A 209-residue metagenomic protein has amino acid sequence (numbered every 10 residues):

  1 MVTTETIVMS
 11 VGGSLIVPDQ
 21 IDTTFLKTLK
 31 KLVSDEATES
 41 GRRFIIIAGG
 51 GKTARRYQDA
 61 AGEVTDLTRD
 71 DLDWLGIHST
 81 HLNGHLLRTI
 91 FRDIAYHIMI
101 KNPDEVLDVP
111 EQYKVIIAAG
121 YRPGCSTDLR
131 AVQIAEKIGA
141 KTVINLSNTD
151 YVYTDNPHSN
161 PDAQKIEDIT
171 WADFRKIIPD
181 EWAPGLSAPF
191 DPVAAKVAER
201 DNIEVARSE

Functional and structural regions predicted by a protein language model:
M1-I45: N-terminal glycine-/serine-/threonine-rich phosphate-binding loop
V8-G12, A48, I117-G120, N145-L146: Short beta-strand segments
P18, T53-Y57, P123-Q133, V152-D155 (+1 more regions): Short glycine/serine/threonine-rich phosphate/pyrophosphate-binding segments that cradle anionic phosphate groups
Q58-D128, E136-K137: Ligand-binding beta-strand-loop-alpha-helix segment within the catalytic cores of soluble metabolic enzymes
D70-W74, K137-L146, D162-D180: Gly/Ser/Thr-rich active-site loops/lids in small-molecule metabolic enzymes that frequently grip phosphoryl groups
T89-I90, Q133-K141, E199-D201: Alpha-helix C-terminal capping segments
D104, Y113-K114, Y121-R122, Q164-E209: Polyanion-binding loop/helix "lid" in catalytic or ligand-binding cores
I134-A163, R207-E209: Acidic, metal-binding active-site segment of PIN/NYN-like and related structure-specific nucleases
